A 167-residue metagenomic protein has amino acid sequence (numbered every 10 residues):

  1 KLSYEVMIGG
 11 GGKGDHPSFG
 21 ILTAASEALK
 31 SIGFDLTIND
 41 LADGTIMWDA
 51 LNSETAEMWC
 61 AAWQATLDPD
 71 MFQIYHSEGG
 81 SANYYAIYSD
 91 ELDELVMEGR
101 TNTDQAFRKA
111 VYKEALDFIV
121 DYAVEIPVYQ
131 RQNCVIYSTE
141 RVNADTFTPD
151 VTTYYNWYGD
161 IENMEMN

Functional and structural regions predicted by a protein language model:
K1, D49-E54, F72-T103, Q130-N167: Short, solvent-exposed loop/beta-turn-alpha elements that line the ligand-binding surface or hinge of extracytoplasmic
K1-A65: Ligand/substrate-recognition segments at binding pockets and active sites
K1-K13, W59-A62, T103-T139: Bilobed periplasmic-binding protein-like "clamshell/Venus-flytrap" ligand-binding domains
G12-D15, T45-W48, T66-D70, A82 (+2 more regions): Flexible loop/turn segments at secondary-structure boundaries
K13-I21, N39, D43, N83-E91 (+1 more regions): Extracytoplasmic/periplasmic, Sec-exported soluble proteins
G20-S31, T45, D49, D90-M97 (+1 more regions): Solvent-exposed, polar/charged alpha-helical surfaces in well-ordered, non-transmembrane soluble domains, broadly
A28-L29, G33, T55, G99 (+3 more regions): Alpha-helix capping/termination and helix-coil
A62-L67, Y85-Y88: A glycine-rich, aromatic-flanked flexible loop/lid motif
